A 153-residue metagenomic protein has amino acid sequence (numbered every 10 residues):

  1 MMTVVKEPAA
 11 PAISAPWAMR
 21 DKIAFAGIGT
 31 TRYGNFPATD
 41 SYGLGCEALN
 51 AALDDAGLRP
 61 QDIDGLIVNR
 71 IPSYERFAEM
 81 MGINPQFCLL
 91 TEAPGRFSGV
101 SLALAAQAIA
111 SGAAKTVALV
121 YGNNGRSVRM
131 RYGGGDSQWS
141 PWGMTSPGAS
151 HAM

Functional and structural regions predicted by a protein language model:
M1-A93, Q107-S111, A118-M153: Conserved "HGTGT" condensation-loop signature of ketosynthase/thiolase-family condensing enzymes that catalyze
P94-L104: Short phosphate-binding loop-to-helix
